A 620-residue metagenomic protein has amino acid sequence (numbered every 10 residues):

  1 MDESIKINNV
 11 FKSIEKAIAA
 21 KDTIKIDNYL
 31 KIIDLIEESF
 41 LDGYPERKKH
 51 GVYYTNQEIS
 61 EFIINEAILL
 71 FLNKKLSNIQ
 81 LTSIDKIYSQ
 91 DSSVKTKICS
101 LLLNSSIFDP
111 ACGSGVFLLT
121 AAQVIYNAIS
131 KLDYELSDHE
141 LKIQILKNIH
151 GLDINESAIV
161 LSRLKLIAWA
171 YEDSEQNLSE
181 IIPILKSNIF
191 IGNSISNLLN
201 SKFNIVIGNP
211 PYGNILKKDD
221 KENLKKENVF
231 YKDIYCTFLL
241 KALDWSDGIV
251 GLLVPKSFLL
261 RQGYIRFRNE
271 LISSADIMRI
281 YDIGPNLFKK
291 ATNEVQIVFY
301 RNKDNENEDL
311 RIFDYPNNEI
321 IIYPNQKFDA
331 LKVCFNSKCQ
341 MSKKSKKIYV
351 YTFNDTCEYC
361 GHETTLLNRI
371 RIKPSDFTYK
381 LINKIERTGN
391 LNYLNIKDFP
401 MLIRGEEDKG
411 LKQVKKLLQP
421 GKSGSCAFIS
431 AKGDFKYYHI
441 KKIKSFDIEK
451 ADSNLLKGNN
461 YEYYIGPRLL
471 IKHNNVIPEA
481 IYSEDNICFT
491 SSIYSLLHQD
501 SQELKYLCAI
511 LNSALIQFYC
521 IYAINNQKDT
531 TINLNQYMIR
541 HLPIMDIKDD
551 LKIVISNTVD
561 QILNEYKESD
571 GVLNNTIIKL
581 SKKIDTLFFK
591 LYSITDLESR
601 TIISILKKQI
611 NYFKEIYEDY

Functional and structural regions predicted by a protein language model:
M1, K338, S342, I348-Y349 (+2 more regions): Polybasic, glycine- and aromatic-enriched phosphate-binding surface used to engage nucleic acids
D2-L287, A291-D314, Y323-C339, K344 (+2 more regions): SAM-dependent methyltransferase catalytic region
Y29-F40, A242, L507-L511, I555 (+2 more regions): Short alpha-helical scaffolding segments that buttress acidic/His motifs in well-ordered protein cores
K49, V94-K97, D138, G192-N197 (+8 more regions): Generic recognition of flexible, low-complexity loop/linker segments
T55-S60, I64, A158, E503 (+4 more regions): Hydrophobic (often cysteine-bearing) scaffold residues that line and stabilize catalytic clefts of nucleotide/cofactor
F62-E66, L70, K472, A509 (+3 more regions): Short, residue-level hotspots on alpha-helical faces of the histone-fold and other alpha-helical interaction modules
C112, S342, N354-C357, E363 (+3 more regions): Non-catalytic DNA-recognition/assembly elements of restriction-modification systems
I125, L166, L507-L515, S556-L563 (+1 more regions): Short amphipathic C-terminal alpha-helix that caps PH/PH-like domains
